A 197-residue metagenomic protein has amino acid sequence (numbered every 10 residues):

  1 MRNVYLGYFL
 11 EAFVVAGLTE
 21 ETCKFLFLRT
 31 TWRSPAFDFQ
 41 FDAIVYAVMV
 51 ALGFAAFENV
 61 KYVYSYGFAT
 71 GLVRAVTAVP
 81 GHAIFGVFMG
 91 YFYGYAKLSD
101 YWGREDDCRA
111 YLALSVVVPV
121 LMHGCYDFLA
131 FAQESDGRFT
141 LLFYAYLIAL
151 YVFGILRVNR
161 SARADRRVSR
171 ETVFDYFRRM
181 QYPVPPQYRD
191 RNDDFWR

Functional and structural regions predicted by a protein language model:
M1-R197: Hydrophobic alpha-helical segments at protein termini of multi-pass membrane proteins
